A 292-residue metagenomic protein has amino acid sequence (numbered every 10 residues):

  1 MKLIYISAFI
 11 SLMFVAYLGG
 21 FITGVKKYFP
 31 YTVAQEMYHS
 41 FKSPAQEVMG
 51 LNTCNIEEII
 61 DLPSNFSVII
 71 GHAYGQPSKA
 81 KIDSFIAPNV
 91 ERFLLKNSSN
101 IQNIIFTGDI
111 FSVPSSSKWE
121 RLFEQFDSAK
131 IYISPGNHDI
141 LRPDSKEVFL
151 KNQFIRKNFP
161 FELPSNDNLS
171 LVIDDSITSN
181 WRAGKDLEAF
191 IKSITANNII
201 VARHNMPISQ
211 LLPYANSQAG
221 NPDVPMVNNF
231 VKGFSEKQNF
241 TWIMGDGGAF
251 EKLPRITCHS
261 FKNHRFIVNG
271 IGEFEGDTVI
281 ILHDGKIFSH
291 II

Functional and structural regions predicted by a protein language model:
Y5-F21: Hydrophobic membrane-insertion alpha-helices, especially the h-region of bacterial N-terminal signal peptides
F21-W119: N-terminal active-site segment of His-dependent metallophosphoesterases
V33, M37-N52, S115-S193, N221-N239 (+1 more regions): Extended active-site neighborhood of metal-dependent phosphoesterases/phosphodiesterases
F66-S67, N103, L169-L171, N198-I200 (+1 more regions): Structural motif
H72, G108-D109, G136-N137, H204 (+1 more regions): Active-site glycine-centered loops adjacent to acidic/histidine catalytic or metal-binding residues that shape
P77-K79, D109-I110, L171-R182, L212-Q218: Surface-exposed cleft-lining segments at the edges of enzyme active sites
S78, N198-M244: Active-site-proximal segments of metal-dependent phosphoesterases and phosphodiesterases across multiple
N97-N100, S193-N197: Glycine-rich phosphate-binding loop signature in dinucleotide/nucleotide-binding domains
